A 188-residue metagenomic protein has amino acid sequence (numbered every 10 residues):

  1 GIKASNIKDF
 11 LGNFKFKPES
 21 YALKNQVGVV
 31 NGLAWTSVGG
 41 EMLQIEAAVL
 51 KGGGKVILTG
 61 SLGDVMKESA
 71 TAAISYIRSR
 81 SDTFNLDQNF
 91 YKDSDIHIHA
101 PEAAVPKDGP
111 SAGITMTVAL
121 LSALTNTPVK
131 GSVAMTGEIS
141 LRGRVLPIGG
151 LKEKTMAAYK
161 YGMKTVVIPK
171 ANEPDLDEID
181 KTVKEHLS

Functional and structural regions predicted by a protein language model:
I2-K8, N13-N31, S37-S188: Peripheral, non-AAA+ core regions of ATP-driven protein-machinery
